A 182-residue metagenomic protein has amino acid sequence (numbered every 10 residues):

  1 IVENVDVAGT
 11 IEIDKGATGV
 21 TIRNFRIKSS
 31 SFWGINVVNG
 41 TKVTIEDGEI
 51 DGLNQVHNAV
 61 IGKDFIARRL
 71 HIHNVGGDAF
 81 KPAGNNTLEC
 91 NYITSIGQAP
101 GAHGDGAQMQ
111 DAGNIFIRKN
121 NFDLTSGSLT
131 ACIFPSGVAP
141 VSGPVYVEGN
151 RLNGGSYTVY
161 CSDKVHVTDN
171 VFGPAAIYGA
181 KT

Functional and structural regions predicted by a protein language model:
I1-K42, E46-D47: N-terminal carbohydrate-binding/catalytic regions of secreted carbohydrate-active enzymes
A8-T10, S29-V37, D51-I61, N74-K81 (+3 more regions): Extracellular beta-strand/beta-solenoid scaffold signature
E12-R26, I115-I133: Short linear, low-complexity motifs centered on an aromatic residue
G16-T21, V37-E46, V60-I66, G84-E89 (+3 more regions): Surface-exposed loop/turn motifs in large extracellular/passenger domains
D64-F65, R69-H73, G77-G84, Y92: Extracellular-facing segments of soluble proteins and assemblies that are Gly/Ser/Thr-biased and enriched in aromatics
I93-T94, Q98-A99, F122-D123: Charge-rich, low-complexity intrinsically disordered segments
V167-T182: Leucine-rich solenoid repeat scaffolds
